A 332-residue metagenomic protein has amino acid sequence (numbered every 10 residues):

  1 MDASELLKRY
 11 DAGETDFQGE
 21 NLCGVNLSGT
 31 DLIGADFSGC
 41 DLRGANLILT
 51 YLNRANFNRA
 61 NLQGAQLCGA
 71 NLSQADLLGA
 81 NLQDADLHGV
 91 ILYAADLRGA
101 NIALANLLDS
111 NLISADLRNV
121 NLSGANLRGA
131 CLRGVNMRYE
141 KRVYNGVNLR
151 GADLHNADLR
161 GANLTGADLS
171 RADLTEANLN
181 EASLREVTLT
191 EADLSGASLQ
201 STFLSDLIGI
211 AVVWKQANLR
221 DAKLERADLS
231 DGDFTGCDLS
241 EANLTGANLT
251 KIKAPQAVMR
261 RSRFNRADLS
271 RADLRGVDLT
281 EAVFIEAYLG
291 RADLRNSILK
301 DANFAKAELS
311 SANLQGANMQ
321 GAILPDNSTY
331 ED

Functional and structural regions predicted by a protein language model:
D2-D332: Tandem repeat scaffolds
